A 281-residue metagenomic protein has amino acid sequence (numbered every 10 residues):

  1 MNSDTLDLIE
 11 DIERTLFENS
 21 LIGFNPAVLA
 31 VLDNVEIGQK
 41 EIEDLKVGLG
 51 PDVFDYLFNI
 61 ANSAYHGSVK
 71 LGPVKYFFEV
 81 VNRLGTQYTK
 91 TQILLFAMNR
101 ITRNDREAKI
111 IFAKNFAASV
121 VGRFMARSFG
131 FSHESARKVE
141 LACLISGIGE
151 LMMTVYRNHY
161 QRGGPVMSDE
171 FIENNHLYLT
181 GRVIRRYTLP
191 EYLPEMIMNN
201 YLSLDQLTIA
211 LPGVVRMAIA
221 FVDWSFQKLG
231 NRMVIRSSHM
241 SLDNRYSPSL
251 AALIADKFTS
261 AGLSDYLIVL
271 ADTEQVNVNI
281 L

Functional and structural regions predicted by a protein language model:
M1-L141, R185, M198-M240: Conserved alpha-helical "signature site" that marks functionally important helical segments or helix/loop junctions
M125-V139, N158-M167, E191-P194: Inter-helical turn/loop segments and adjacent helix faces that build the functional surface of alpha-helical bundle
G147-S168, L193, D223-M233: Acidic, Mg2+-coordinating active-site segments of isoprenoid diphosphate-utilizing enzymes
Q161-R182, Q206-L207, P212-G213, H239-F258: Divalent-cation-assisted or electrostatically stabilized phosphate/pyrophosphate-binding catalytic cores
L179, Y187-L193: Extended serine/threonine-enriched, polar tracts that run as long, contiguous segments within proteins
L229, R236, A251-L253, L270: Cytosolic terminal low-complexity segments enriched in Ser/Thr and acidic residues
A261-L281: Non-catalytic terminal regions of proteins
